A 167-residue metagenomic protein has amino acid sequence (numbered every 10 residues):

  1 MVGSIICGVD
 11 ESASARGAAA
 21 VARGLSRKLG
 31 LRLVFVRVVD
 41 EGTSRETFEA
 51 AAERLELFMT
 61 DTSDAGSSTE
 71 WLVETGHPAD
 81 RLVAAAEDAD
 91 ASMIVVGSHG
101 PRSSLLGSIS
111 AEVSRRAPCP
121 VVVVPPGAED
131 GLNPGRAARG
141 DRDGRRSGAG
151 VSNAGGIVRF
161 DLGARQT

Functional and structural regions predicted by a protein language model:
M1-T47, S67, G140, G144-T167: Small/aliphatic-rich secondary-structure junction motif
S4, S92-M93: Structural motif
R23, E56, A111: Active-site phosphate/pyrophosphate- and oxyanion-stabilizing loops and adjacent acidic/basic residues in soluble
V34-V36, E70-E74, V122-V124: General small-molecule cofactor/ligand-binding pocket signal
V73-R81: Charged docking surfaces used in two-component/phosphorelay signaling
A85-A91: Glycine-rich phosphate-binding loop signature in dinucleotide/nucleotide-binding domains
M93-R116, P126-N133: Glycine-rich, Arg-bearing micro-motifs that act as flexible, cationic patches
